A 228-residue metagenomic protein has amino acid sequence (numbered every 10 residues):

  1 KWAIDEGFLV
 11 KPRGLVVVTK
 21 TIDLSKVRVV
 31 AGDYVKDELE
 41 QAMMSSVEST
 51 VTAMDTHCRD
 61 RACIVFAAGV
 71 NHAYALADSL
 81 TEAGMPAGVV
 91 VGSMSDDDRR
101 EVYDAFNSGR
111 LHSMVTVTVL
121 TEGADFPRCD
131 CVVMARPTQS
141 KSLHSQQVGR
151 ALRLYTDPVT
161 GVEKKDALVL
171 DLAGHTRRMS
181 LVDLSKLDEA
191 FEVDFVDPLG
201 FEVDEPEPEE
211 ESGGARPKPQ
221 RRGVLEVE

Functional and structural regions predicted by a protein language model:
K1-I64: Conserved interdomain linker/interface between the two RecA-like ATPase lobes of SF2 helicase motors
K1-V10, K20, L24-K26, R153-P217: A conserved SF2-helicase RecA2
S46-A53, H72, D98-V102, V119: Well-ordered alpha-helical segments embedded in enzymatic catalytic cores
A53-H57, S79, A105, R150: A generic secondary-structure signal
R61-V65, L111-M114: Generic beta-sheet signal
A67-V91, E101: Conserved helicase motor "Helicase C" RecA-like lobe of SF1/SF2 P-loop NTPases
P86, G92-E192: Conserved RecA-like P-loop NTPase helicase motor core
R216-E228: The feature captures the C-terminal accessory region of ATP-dependent helicases and related nucleic-acid translocases
